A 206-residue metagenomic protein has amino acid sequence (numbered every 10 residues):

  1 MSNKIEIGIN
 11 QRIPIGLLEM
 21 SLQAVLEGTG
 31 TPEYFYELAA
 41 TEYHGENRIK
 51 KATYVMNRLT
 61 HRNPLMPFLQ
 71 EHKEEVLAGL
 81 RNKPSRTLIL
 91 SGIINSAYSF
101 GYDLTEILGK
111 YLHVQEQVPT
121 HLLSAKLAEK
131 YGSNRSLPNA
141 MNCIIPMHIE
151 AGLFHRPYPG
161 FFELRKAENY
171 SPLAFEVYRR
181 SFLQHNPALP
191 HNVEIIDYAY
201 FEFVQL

Functional and structural regions predicted by a protein language model:
M1-N95, E106-I107, V118: Eukaryotic partner-binding/assembly regions in large regulatory complexes
T31-F35, V114-A128, P187-E202: Short acidic, hydrophobic short linear motifs in intrinsically disordered regions
N47-A52, N134-I149, F203-L206: Short amphipathic alpha-helical interaction segments
D103-K110, A125, E129, P146-H148: Contiguous, well-ordered alpha-helical segments that form the cores/surfaces of helical PPI scaffolds
T105-Q117, F182-L183: Short helix->loop/beta-hairpin flanking segments within DNA-binding domains
V118-P119, N134-P138, F154-R156: Short, structured loop/turn "capping" segments at alpha-beta junctions
H148-P159: A short, conserved structural fragment
P157-L206: Accessory, usually C-terminal, subdomains that scaffold auxiliary metal cofactors
